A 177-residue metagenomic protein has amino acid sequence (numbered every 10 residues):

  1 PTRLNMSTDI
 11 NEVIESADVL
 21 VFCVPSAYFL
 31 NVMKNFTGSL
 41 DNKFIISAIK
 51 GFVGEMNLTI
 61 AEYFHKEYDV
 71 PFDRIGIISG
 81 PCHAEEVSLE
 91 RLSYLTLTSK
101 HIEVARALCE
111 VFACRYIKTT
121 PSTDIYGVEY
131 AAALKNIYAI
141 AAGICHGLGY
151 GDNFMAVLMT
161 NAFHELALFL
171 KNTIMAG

Functional and structural regions predicted by a protein language model:
P1-M6: N-terminal glycine-rich dinucleotide-binding loop that anchors FAD/FMN and/or NAD(P) in oxidoreductases
S7-E15, V19-L92, L108: Rossmann-like NAD(P)(H) cofactor-binding subdomain of soluble oxidoreductases
Y28, Y63-R74, L92-G177: Internal alpha-helical scaffold of NAD(P)-dependent oxidoreductase catalytic cores
